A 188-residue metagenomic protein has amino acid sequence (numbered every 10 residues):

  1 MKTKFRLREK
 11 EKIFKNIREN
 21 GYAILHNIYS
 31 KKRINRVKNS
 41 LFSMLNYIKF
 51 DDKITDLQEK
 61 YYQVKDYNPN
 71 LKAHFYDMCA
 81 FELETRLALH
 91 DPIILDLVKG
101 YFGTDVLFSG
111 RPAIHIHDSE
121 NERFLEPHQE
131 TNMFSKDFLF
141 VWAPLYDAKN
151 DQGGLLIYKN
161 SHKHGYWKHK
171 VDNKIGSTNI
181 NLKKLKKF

Functional and structural regions predicted by a protein language model:
M1-E19, H26-P127, N132-M133: Non-heme Fe(II)-dependent double-stranded beta-helix
A23-L25, L139: Generic beta-sheet signal
N39-S40, V141, D172: Residues in and immediately flanking transmembrane alpha helices
G110, E120-H128, F138, D151-I157 (+1 more regions): A short secondary-structure junction signal
Q129, A143-D147, K159: Short, structured patches in soluble enzyme cores that scaffold and shape functional sites
F134-N150: Short, conserved beta-strand element in jelly-roll/cupin
N150-F188: Double-stranded beta-helix
